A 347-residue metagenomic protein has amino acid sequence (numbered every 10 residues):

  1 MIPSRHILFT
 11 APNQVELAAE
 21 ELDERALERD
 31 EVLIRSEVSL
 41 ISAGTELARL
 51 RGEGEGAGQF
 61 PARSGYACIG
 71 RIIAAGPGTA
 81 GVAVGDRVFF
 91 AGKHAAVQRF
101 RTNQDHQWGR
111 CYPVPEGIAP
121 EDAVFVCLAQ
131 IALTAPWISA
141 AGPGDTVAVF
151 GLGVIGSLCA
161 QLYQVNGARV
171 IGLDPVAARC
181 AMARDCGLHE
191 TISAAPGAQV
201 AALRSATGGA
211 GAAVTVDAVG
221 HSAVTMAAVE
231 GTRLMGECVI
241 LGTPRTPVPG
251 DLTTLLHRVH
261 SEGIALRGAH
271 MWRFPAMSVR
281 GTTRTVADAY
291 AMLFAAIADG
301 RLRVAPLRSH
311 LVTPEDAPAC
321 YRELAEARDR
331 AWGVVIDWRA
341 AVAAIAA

Functional and structural regions predicted by a protein language model:
I2, V229, R280-A347: C-terminal hydrophobic helical "lid"/dimerization subdomain of Rossmann-like NAD(P)H-dependent oxidoreductases
R25-I41, R49-H94: Glycine-rich beta-strand-centered segment in the early N-terminal region that forms part of a ligand/cofactor-binding
E31, V38, A67, D86-R87 (+6 more regions): Residue-level marker of beta-strand positions
A74, G81-F150: NAD(P)H dinucleotide-binding glycine-rich loop of Rossmann-like/cofactor-binding domains, especially the beta1-alpha1
A95-A96, P175-M182, G250-T254: Short, glycine/polar-rich helix-capping loops at beta-to-alpha or helix-loop-helix junctions that flank or form
E121-G197: Mid-domain Rossmann-like dinucleotide-binding core that forms the NAD(H)/NADP(H) cofactor-binding site
E190-R267: Glycine-rich cofactor phosphate-binding loops and adjacent beta1-alpha1 units of small-molecule cofactor enzyme domains
A201-R204, G209, T253-R308: C-terminal substrate-binding/catalytic core of Rossmann-like NAD(P)-dependent dehydrogenases/reductases
